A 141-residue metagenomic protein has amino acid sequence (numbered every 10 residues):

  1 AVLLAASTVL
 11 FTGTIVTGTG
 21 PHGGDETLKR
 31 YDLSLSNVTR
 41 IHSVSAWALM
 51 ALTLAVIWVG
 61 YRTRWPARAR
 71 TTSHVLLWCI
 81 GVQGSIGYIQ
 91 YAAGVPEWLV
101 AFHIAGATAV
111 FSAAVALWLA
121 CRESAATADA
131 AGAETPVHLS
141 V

Functional and structural regions predicted by a protein language model:
A1-V141: Polytopic transmembrane helical bundles with strong interfacial aromatic enrichment
